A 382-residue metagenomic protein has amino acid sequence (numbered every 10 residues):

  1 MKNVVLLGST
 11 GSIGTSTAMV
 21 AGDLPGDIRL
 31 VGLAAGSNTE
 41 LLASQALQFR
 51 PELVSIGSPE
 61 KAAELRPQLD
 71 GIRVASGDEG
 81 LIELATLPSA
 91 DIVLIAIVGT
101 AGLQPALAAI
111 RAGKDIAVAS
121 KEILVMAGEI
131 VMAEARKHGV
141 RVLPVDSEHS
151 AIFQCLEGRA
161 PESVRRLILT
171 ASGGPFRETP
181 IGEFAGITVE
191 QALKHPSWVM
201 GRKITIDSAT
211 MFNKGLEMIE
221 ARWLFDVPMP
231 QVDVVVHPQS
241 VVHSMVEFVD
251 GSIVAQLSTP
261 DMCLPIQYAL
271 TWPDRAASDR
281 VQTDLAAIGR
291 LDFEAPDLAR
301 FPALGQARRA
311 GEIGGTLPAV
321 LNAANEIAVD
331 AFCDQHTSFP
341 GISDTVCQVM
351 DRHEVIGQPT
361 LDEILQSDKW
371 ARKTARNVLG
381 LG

Functional and structural regions predicted by a protein language model:
M1-G382: Catalytic, metal-anchored helix/loop core of enzyme active sites in primary metabolism
